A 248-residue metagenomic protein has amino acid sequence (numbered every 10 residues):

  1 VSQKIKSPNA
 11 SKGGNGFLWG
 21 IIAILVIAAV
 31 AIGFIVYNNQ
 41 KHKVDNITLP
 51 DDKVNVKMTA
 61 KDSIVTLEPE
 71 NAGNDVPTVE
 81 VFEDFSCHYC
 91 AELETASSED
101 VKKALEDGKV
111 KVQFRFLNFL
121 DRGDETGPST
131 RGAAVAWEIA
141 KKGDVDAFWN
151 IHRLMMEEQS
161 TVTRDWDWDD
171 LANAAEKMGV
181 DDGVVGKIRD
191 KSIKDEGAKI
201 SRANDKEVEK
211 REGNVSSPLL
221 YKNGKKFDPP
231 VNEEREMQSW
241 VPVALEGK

Functional and structural regions predicted by a protein language model:
S2-A29, G33-H42, E176-K248: C-terminal cap of thioredoxin/glutaredoxin-like
V26, K53-N55, K61-T66: Mobile, glycine-rich extracellular loop/lid and propeptide segments that shape or gate substrate/ligand access
N39-K53: Ser/Thr/Pro/Gly-rich low-complexity linker/stalk segments immediately outside membranes or between
A60-V76: A short beta-strand-turn-helix
N71-E94: Local sequence-structure signature of Cys/Sec-based thiol-disulfide redox active-site neighborhoods
T78-V81, K111-R115, L219-Y221: Soluble periplasmic/extracytoplasmic beta-strand elements of cell-envelope proteins
D84, L117-L120, K225: Solvent-exposed coil/turn segments that connect beta secondary-structure elements in extracytoplasmic/periplasmic
A91-W168: Structural alpha/beta surface segment adjacent to cysteine/selenocysteine redox centers across thiol/disulfide enzymes
